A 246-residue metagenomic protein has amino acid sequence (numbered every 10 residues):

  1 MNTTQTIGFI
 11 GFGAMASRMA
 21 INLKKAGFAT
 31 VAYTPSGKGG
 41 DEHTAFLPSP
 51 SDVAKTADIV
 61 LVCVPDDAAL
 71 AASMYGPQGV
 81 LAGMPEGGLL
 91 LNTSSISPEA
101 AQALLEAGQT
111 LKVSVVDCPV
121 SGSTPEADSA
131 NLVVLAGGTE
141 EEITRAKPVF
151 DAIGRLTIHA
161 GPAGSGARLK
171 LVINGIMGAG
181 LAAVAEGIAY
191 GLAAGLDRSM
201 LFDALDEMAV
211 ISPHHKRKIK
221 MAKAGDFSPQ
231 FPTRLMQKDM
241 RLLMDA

Functional and structural regions predicted by a protein language model:
M1-C63, G88, T124: NAD(P)+-binding Rossmann beta1-loop-alpha1 motif at the extreme N-terminus of oxidoreductases
F12, P50-V62, D66-L132: Rossmann-like NAD(P)(H) cofactor-binding subdomain of soluble oxidoreductases
M19-A20, L104, V149, Y190: Hydrophobic residues within alpha-helices that form the first helical element adjacent to the glycine-rich loop
T30, F46, S114-V116, T157 (+1 more regions): Hydrophobic beta-strand scaffold residues
S95-G178: Rossmann-fold dinucleotide-binding core
S165-A246: Helical "substrate-binding/catalytic lid" subdomain of Rossmann-like NAD(P)-dependent dehydrogenases/reductases
